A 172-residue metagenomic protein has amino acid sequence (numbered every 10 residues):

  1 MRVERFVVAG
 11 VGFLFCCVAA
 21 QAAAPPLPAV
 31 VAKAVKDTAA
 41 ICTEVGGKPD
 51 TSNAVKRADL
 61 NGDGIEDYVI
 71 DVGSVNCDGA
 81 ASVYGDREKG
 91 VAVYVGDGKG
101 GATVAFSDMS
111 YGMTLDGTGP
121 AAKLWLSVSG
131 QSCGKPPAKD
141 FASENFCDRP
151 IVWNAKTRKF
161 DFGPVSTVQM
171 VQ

Functional and structural regions predicted by a protein language model:
M1-V3: N-terminal secretory signal peptides that target proteins for export/translocation
R5, A22-A29, T114-Q172: Acidic, small-residue rich beta-repeat scaffolds with periodic aromatic anchors
V8-C17: Bacterial N-terminal signal peptides
V18-L60, S166-T167, V171: Terminal domain-start segments
A23-V30, A34-D37, N76-A105, P150-T157: Beta-propeller blade repeat segments, especially FG-GAP/WD-type strand-to-loop junctions in 6- to 7-bladed propeller
G46, G79-D86, K135-S143: Short consensus segments that form the blades of beta-propeller domains, in both extracellular/periplasmic
L60-G73, G119-S129: Acidic/hydrophobic-patterned starts of short beta strands in beta-sheet-rich repeat architectures
V75-D78, Q131-C133: Short glycine/acidic-enriched loop and turn motifs that connect beta-strands
